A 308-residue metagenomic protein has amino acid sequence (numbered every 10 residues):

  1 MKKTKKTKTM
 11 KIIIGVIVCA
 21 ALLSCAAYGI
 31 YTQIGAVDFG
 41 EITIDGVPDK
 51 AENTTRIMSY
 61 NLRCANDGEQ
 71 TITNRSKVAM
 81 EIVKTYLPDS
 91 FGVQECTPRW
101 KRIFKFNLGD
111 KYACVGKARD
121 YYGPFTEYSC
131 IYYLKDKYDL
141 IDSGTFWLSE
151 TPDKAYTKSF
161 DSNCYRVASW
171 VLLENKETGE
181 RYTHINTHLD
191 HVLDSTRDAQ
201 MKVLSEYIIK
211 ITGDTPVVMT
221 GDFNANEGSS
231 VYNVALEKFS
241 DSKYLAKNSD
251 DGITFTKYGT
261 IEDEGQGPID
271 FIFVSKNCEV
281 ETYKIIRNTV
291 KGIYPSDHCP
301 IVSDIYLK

Functional and structural regions predicted by a protein language model:
K2, T9-F106, Y121-T126, K308: N-terminal, active-site-proximal structural segment of metallo-dependent hydrolase catalytic domains
K11, G29-D45, S195, I209-V217 (+1 more regions): Metal-dependent phosphoester-hydrolase catalytic domains
G40, I44-V47, S90, Q94-R181 (+1 more regions): Structured beta-strand-rich core segments of catalytic domains in phosphoester-bond hydrolases
T55-L62, A79-F104, Y132, V171 (+5 more regions): Active-site beta-strand/loop signature of hydrolases that rely on acidic residues for catalysis
S59-K77, L148-N163, D190: Acidic/histidine-rich helix-loop elements that form or flank divalent-metal/phosphate-binding sites at the catalytic
L62-N66, T97-W100, R119-G123, K137-Y138 (+5 more regions): Solvent-exposed loop/turn segments at secondary-structure junctions within structured extracellular/periplasmic domains
C64-Q70, V93, E180, D194 (+1 more regions): Short, solvent-exposed loop/turn elements at domain surfaces
E174-D198, K202: Metal-dependent phosphoester/phosphodiester hydrolase catalytic core
